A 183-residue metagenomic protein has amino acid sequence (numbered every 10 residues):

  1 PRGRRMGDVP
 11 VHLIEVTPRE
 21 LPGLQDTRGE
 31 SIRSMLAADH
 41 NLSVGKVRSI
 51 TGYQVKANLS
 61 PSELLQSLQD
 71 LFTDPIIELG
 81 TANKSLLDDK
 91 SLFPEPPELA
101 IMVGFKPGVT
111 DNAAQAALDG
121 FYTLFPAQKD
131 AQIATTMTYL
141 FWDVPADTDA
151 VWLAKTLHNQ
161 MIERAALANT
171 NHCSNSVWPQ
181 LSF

Functional and structural regions predicted by a protein language model:
R2-F183: Core nucleic-acid recognition elements
